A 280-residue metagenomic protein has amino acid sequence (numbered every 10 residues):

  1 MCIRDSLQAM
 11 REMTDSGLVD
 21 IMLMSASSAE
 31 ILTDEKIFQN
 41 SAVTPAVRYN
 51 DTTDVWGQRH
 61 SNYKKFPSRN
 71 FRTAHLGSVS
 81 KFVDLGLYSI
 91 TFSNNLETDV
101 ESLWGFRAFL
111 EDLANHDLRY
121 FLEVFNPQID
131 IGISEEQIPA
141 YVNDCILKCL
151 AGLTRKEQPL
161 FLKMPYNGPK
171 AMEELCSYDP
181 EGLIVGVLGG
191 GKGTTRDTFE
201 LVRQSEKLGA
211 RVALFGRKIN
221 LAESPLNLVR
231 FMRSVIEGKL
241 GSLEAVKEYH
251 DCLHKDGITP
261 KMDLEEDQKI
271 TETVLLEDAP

Functional and structural regions predicted by a protein language model:
M1-I3: Short, small-residue-biased leader/transition segments that mark boundaries at the very start of proteins
D5-I31, K81-Y88: Catalytic domains of carbohydrate-active enzymes, especially glycoside hydrolases
V19-L23, A42-A46, D84-S89, D117-F121 (+3 more regions): Structural preference for beta-strand elements that scaffold enzyme active sites
I21-S27, R48, S89-S102, F121 (+1 more regions): Catalytic beta/alpha-barrel core
S28-F38, G57, L96-D112, Y166-P180 (+2 more regions): Active-site-adjacent beta->alpha loops and helix N-cap segments on the catalytic face of soluble alpha/beta enzymes
N62-R119: Hydrophobic alpha-helical segments and helix pairs
G190-K192, L208-P225: Glycine-rich phosphate-binding active-site loops on the catalytic face of alpha/beta enzymes
E206, N220-K261, E266-K269: C-terminal helical cap(s) of enzyme catalytic domains, especially alpha/beta-barrels
